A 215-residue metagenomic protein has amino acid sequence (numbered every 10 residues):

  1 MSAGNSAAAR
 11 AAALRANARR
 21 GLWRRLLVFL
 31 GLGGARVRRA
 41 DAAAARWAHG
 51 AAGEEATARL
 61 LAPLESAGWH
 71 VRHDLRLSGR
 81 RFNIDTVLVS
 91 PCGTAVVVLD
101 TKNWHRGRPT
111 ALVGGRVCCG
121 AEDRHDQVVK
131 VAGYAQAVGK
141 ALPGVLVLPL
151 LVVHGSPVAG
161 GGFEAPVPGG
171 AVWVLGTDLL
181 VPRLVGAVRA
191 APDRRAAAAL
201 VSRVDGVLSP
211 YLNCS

Functional and structural regions predicted by a protein language model:
M1-R81, S90-V96, R108-A111, V117-S215: Surface-exposed interaction regions that form or flank ligand-binding interfaces
D85: Cell-envelope/extracellular polymer assembly enzymes that use nucleotide-activated donors
T101-H105: Short glycine-enriched loops at secondary-structure junctions
